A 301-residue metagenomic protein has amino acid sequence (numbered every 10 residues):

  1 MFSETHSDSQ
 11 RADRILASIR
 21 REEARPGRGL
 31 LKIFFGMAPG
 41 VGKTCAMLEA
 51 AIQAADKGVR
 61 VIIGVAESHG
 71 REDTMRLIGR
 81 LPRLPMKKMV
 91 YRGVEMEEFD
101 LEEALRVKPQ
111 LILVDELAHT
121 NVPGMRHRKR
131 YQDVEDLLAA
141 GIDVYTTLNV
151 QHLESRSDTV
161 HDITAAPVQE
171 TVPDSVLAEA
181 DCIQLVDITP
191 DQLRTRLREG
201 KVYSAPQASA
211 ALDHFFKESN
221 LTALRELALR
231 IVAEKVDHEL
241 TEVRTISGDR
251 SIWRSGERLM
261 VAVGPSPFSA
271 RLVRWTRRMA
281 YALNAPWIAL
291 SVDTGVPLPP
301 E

Functional and structural regions predicted by a protein language model:
M1-F34, L229: Extreme N-terminal, non-catalytic leader segments that precede Walker-type/kinase nucleotide-binding cores
R28-D100, R106: Conserved P-loop
R60, K108-L111, A140-T146: Loop/turn-to-beta-strand initiation segments
E116-Y131, S155-D158: Conserved ATPase-coupling elements of RecA-like P-loop NTPase cores
K129-N149: Substrate-engagement module of ASCE P-loop NTPases
T146-A210, H214-K217: Internal gly/pro-rich beta-alpha loop/helix module that stabilizes soluble enzyme cofactors or their anionic handles
A208-F216, N220-M260, P297-E301: Long, charged amphipathic helices and adjacent flexible linkers at domain junctions
R250-E301: Small/aliphatic-rich secondary-structure junction motif
